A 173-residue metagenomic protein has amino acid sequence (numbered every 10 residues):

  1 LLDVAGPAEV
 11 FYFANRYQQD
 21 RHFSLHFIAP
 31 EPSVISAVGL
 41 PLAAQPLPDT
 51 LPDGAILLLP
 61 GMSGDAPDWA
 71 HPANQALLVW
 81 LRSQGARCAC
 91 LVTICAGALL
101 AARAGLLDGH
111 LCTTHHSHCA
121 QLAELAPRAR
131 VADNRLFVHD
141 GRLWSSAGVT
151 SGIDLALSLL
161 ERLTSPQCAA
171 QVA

Functional and structural regions predicted by a protein language model:
L1-L91, L100-R103, D133, L157 (+2 more regions): Extended, subdomain-level signal for the structured scaffold at the beginning of enzyme domains
P7, L77, T114, H118-Q121 (+3 more regions): Internal, well-ordered alpha-helical segments in soluble enzyme and binding-protein domains
R16, E124-P127, E161-S165: Generic secondary-structure signature for well-ordered alpha-helical cores
L91-V92, T113, A132, W144: Structural detector of well-ordered beta-strand residues that form the stable sheet scaffold of enzyme domains
L99-L107, V138, G152-L155: Acidic/polar active-site rim loop that often engages polyanionic ligands
L107-L136, Q171: A conserved active-site-flanking secondary-structure segment within enzyme catalytic domains
H139-V172: Conserved anion/nucleotide-ligand pocket segment
